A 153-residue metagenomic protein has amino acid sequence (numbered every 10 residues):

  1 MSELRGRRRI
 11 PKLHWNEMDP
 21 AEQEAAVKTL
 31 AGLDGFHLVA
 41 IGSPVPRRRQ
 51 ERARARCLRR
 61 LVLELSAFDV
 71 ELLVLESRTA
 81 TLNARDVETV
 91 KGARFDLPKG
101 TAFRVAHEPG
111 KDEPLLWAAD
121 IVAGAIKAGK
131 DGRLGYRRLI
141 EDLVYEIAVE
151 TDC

Functional and structural regions predicted by a protein language model:
M1-C153: Phosphate-ester processing/binding pockets and catalytic centers
